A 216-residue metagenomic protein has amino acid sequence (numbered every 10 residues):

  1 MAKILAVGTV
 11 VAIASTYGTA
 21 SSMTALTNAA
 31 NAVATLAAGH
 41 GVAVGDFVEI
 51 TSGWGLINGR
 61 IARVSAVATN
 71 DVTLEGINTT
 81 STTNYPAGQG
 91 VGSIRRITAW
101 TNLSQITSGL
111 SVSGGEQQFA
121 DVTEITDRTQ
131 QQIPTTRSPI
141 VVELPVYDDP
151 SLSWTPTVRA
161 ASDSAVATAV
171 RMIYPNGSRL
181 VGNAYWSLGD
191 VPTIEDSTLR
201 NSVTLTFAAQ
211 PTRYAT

Functional and structural regions predicted by a protein language model:
K3-V7, I13-A29, A37-H40, W54-R128: Small/polar beta-strand repeat architecture
A37-G55, S162-A169: Short coil-to-beta transition motif at edge beta-strands of beta-rich domains
F47, N58-R63, D71, R179-Y185 (+1 more regions): Well-ordered beta-strand positions in beta-sheet-rich domains
T101, W154-N183: Short, acidic/charged, Gly/Pro-enriched secondary-structure junctions
D121-E124, Q131-P150, S197-T212: Oligomerization/assembly interface segments of phage tail-like spikes and tubes
T126-Q130, L188-G189: Short structured motifs
T155-P156, Y214-T216: Short, charged, solvent-exposed linker or helix-capping segments at domain edges/interfaces that act as flexible hinges
R171-A215: Short beta-strand and beta-hairpin "edge-sheet" elements
